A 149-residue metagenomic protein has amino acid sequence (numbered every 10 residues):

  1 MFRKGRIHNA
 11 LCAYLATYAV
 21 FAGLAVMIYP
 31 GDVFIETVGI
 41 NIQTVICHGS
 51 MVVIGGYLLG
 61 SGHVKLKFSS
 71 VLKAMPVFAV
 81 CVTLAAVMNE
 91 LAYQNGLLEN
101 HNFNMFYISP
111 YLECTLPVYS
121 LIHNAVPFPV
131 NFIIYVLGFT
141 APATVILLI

Functional and structural regions predicted by a protein language model:
K4-A10, P30-Q43: Membrane-interface helix caps and helix-loop-helix hairpins in membrane proteins
L11-A19, T44: Cytoplasmic-side transmembrane-helix entry/capping segments in multi-pass membrane proteins
C12, T83-L98: Transmembrane alpha-helix/helix-exit interface in multi-pass inner-membrane proteins
A19-P30, F78-V87: Aromatic-anchored segments of alpha-helical transmembrane domains
G39-V53: Membrane-interface loop-to-helix entry segments
S50-F68: Alpha-helical transmembrane segments in multipass membrane proteins, preferentially the mid-helix core
L72-P76, A92, G96-L147: Membrane-interface transmembrane-helix boundary segments in multi-pass integral membrane proteins
